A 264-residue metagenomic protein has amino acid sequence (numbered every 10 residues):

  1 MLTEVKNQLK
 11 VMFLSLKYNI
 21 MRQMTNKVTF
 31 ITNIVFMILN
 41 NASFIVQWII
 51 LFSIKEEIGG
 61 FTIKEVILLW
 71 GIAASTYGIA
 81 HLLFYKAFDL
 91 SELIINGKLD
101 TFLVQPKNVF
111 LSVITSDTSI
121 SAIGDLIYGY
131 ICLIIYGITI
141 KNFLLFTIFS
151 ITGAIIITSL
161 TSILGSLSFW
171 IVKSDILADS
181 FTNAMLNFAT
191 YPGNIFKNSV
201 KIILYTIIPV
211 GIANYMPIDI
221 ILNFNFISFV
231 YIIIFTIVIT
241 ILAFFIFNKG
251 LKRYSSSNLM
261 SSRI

Functional and structural regions predicted by a protein language model:
M1-Y136, I140, L144-I264: Hydrophobic transmembrane alpha-helices and immediately adjacent juxtamembrane helices of multi-pass inner-membrane
